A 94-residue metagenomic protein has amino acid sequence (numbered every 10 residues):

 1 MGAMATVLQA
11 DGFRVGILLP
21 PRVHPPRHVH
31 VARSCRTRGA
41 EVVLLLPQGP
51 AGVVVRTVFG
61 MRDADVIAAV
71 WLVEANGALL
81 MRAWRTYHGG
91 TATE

Functional and structural regions predicted by a protein language model:
M1-G16: Negatively charged, low-complexity tracts enriched in Asp/Glu with abundant Ser/Thr
V7, V29-V31, V73: Hydrophobic aliphatic residue packing
V15, P20, H28, T91-E94: Residue-level detector of solvent-exposed, low-hydrophobicity positions
V15-P20, L45, G77, M81-T86: Broad hydrophobic/π-residue packing in well-ordered secondary structure
P20-D63: A short, structured beta-strand/loop element
R56-E94: Well-ordered alpha/beta subsegment
